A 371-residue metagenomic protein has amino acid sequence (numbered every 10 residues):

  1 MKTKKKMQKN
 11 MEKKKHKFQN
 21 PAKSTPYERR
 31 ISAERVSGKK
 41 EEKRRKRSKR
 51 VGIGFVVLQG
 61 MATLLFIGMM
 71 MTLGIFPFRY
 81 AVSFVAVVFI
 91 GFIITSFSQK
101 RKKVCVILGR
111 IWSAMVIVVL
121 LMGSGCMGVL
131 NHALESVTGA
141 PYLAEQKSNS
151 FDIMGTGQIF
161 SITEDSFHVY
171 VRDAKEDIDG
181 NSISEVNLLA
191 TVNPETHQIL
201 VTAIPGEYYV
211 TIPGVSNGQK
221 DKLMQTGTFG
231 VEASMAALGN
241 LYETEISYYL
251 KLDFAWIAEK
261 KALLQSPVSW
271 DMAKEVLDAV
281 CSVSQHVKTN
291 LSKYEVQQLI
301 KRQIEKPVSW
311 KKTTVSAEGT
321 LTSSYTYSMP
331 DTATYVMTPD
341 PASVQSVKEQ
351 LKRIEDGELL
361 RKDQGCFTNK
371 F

Functional and structural regions predicted by a protein language model:
M1-F84: N-terminal targeting leaders characterized by basic, low-complexity, disordered sequences that direct proteins
K2-K6, K17, I31-E34, G54 (+4 more regions): Non-catalytic, solvent-exposed segments at the cell envelope interface
G60-I67, I90, A114-L121: Hydrophobic alpha-helical transmembrane segments of multipass integral membrane proteins
V87: Active-site-flanking segments in enzyme catalytic domains
